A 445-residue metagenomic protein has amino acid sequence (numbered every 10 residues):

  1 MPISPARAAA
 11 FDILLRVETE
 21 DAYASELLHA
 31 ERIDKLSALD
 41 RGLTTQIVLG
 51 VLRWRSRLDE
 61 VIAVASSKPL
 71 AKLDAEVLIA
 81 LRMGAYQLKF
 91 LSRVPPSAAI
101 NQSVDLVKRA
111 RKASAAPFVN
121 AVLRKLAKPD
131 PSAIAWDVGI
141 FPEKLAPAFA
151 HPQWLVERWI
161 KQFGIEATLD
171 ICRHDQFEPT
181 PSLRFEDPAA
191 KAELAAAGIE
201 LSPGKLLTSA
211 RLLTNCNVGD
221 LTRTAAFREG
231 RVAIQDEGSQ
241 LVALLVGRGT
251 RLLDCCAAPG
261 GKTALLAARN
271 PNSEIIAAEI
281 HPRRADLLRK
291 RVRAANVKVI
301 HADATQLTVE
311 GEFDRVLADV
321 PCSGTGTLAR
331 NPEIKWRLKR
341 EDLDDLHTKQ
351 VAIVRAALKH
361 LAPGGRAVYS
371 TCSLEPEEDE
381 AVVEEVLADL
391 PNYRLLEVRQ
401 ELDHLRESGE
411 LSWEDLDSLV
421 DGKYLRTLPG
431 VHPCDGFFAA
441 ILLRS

Functional and structural regions predicted by a protein language model:
M1-S445: S-adenosylmethionine
